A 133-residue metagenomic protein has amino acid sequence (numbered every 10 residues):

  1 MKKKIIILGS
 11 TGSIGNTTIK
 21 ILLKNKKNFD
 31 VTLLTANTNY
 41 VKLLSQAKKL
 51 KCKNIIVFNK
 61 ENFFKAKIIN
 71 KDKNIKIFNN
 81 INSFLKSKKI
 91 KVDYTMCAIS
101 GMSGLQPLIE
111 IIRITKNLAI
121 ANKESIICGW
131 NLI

Functional and structural regions predicted by a protein language model:
M1-K53: N-terminal Rossmann-like dinucleotide-binding module
G12, K60-E61, N82, K123-S125: Short, ordered loop/turn segments at secondary-structure junctions
Y40-L43, E61-A66: Short, charged/polar "capping" segments at the starts of alpha-helices and the immediately preceding loops
K51-N54, D72-I75, I114-N117: A short helix->loop->beta-strand "cap" motif at the edges of active sites that frequently abuts
I56-F58, I75-S83: Short acidic-hydrophobic, aromatic-tinged amphipathic segments that line or gate anion-handling sites
V57, M96-A98, I120: Redox-cofactor binding/interface segments in oxidoreductases and associated redox assembly factors
A66, G101-I114, K123-I133: Rossmann-fold NAD(P)-binding glycine/threonine-rich loop
N79-I111: Beta-loop-alpha module in the N-terminal Rossmann-like domain of NAD(P)-dependent dehydrogenases, especially those
